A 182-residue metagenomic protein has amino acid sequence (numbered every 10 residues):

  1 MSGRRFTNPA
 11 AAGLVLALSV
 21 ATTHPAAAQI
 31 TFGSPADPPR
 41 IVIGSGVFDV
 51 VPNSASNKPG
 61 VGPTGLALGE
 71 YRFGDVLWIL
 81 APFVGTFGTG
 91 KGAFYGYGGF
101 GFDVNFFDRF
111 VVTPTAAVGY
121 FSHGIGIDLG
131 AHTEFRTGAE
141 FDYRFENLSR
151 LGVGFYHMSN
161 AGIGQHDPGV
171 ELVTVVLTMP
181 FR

Functional and structural regions predicted by a protein language model:
M1-A36, R182: Cleavable N-terminal export/targeting peptides
A28-F73: Outer-membrane beta-barrel initiation region
I41, D75-L80, D108-V112, N147-V153: Repeated loop/turn-to-beta-strand initiation elements of outer-membrane beta-barrel proteins
I43-D49, P82-G88, F102, P114-Y120 (+2 more regions): Transmembrane beta-barrel strands of outer-membrane/channel proteins
P52-G65, V76, T86-Y97, F106-D108 (+2 more regions): Solvent-exposed loop/turn segments connecting transmembrane beta-strands in outer-membrane beta-barrel proteins
P63-G69, L80, F94-F100, F135-A139 (+1 more regions): Hydrophobic, lipid-facing positions within transmembrane beta-strands of outer-membrane proteins
Y71-D75, F102-V104, Y143, H157 (+1 more regions): Residue-level signature of outer-membrane beta-barrel architecture
P168-R182: Outer-membrane beta-barrel "beta-signal"
